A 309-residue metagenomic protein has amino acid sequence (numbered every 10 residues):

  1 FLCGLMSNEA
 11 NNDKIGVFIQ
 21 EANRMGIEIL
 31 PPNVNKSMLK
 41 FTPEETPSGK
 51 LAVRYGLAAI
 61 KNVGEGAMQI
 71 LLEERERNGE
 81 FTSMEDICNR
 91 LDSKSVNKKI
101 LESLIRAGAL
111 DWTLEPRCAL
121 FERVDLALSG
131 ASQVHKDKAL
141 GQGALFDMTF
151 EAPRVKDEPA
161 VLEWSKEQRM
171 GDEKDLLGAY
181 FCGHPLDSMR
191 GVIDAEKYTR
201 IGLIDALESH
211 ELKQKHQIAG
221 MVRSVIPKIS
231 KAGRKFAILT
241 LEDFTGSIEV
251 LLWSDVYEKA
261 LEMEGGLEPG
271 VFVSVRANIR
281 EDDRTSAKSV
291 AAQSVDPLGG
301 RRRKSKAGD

Functional and structural regions predicted by a protein language model:
F1-D309: Noncatalytic, beta-rich nucleic-acid-contacting surfaces in large DNA/RNA-processing enzymes
